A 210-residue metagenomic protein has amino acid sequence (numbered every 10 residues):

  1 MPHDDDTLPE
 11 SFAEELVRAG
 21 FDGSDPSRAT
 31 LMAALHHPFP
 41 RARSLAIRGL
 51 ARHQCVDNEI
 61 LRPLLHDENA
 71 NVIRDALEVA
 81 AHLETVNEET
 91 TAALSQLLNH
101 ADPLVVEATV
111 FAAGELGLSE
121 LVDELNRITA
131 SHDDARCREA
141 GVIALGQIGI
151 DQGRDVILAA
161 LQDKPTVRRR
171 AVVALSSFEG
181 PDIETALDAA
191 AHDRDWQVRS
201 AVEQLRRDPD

Functional and structural regions predicted by a protein language model:
M1-D4, G23-H36, Q54-H66, T85-N99 (+4 more regions): Amphipathic alpha-helical scaffolding segments comprising HEAT/armadillo-like alpha-solenoid repeats
M1-G49: N-terminal segments that cap or nucleate solenoid repeat domains
P9-E10, D25, P40-R41, C55 (+7 more regions): Alpha-helix N-cap/helix-start positions at coil->helix boundaries
E10-V17, A29, S44, A70 (+5 more regions): Alpha-solenoid HEAT/ARM repeat scaffold
E107-F111, D133-I143: Histidine/lysine/aspartate-rich catalytic loop segments that bind and position anionic ligands
P165, R169-D210: Long, ordered, amphipathic alpha-helical scaffolds
